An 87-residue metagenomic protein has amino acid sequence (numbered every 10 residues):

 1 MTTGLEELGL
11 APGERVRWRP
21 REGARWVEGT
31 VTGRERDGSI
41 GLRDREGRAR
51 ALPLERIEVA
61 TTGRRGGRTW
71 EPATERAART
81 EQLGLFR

Functional and structural regions predicted by a protein language model:
M1-P12, G84-F86: Mixed-charge, Lys/Arg-rich low-complexity intrinsically disordered regions
R19-R56: Basic/aromatic-rich interaction segments and small domains that mediate binding to polyanionic partners
G47-R87: Intrinsically disordered, low-complexity, charged/polar segments
